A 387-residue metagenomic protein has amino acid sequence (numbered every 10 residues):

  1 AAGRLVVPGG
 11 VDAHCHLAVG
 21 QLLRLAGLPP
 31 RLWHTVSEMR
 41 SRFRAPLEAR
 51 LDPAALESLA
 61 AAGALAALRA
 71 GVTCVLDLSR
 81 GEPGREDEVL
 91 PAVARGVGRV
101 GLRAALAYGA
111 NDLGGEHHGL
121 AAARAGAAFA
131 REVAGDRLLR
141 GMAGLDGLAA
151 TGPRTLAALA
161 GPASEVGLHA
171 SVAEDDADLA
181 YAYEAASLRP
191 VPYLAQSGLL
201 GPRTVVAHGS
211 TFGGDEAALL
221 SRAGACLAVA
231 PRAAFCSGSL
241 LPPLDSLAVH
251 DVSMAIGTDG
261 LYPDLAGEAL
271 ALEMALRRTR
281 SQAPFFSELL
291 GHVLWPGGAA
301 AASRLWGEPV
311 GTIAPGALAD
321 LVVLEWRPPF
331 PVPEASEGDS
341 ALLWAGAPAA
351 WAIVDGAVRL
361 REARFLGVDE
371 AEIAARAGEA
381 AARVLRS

Functional and structural regions predicted by a protein language model:
A1-V7: Histidine-rich, glycine-flanked metal-binding segment
G3, H14, G71, V97 (+10 more regions): Divalent metal-coordination and catalytic microenvironments
R4, L25-L102, A125-G135, G378-A380: Alpha-helical scaffold segments that flank or form the walls of functional sites
G9-G20, G167-D176: Histidine-centered catalytic micro-motifs
L22-L56, R85, G114, D176-R203 (+2 more regions): Active-site gating loops and adjacent loop-to-helix segments of metal-dependent hydrolytic enzymes
G81-S210, A217: Metal-coordinating catalytic core of metallo-dependent amide/deamination hydrolases
Q196-R203, P243-P328, L343-G346, I353: His/Asp/Glu-enriched, well-ordered alpha-helical/loop segment that forms or immediately abuts the divalent-metal
L318-A374: C-terminal cap of metal-dependent C-N hydrolases
